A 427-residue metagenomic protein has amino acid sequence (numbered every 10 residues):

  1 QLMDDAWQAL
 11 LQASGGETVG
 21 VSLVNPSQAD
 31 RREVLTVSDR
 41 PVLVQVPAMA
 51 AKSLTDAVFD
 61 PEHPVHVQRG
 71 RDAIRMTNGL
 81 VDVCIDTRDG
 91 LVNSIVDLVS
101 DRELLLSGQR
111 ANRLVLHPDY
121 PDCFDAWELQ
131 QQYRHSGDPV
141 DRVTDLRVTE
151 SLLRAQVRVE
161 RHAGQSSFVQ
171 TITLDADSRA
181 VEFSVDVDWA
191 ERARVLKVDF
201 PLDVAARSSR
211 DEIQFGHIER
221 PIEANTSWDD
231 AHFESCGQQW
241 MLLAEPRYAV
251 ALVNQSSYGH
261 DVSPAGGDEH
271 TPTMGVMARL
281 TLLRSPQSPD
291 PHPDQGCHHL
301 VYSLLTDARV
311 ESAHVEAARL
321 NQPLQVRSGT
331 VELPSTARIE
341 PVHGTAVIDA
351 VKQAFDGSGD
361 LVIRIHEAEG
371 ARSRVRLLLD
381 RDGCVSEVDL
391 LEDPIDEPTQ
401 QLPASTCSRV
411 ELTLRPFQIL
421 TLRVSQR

Functional and structural regions predicted by a protein language model:
L2-M3: Amphipathic alpha-helical
Q12, E17-R427: C-terminal (or distal) subdomains of carbohydrate-active enzymes
